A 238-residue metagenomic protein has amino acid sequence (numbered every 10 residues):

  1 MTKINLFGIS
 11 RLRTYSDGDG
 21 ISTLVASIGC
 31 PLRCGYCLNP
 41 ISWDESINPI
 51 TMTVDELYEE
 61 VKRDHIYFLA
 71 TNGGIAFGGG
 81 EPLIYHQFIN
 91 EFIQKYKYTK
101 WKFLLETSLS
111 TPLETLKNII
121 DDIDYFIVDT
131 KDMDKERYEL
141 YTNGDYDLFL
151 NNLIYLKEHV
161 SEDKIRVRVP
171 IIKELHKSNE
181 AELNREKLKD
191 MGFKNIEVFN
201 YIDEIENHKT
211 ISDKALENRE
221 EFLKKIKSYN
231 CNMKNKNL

Functional and structural regions predicted by a protein language model:
M1-I50, R63-T71: N-terminal [4Fe-4S]-dependent radical SAM core
M1-R13, I171-L238: Auxiliary Fe-S-binding modules of radical SAM enzymes
K62-G74, G78-G79, L83-T210: Conserved AdoMet/S-adenosylmethionine-binding subsite of the radical SAM
